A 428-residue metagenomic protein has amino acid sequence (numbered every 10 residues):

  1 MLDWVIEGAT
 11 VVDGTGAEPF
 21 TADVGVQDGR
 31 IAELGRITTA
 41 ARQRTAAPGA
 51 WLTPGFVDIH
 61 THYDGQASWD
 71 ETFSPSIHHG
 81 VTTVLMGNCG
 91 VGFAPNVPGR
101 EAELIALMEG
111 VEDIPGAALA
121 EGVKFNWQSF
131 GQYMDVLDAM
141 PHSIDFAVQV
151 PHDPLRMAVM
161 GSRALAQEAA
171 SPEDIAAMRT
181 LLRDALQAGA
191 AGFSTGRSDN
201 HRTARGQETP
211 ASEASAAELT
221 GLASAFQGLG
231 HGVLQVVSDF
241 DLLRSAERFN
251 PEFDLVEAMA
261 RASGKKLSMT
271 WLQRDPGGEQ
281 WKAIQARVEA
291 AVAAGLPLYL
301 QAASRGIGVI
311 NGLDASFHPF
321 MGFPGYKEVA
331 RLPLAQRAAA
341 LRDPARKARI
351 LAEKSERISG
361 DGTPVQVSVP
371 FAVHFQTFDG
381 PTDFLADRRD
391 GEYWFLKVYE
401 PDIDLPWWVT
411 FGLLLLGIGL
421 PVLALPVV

Functional and structural regions predicted by a protein language model:
L2-G55: Histidine-rich, glycine-flanked metal-binding segment
A9, G29, G49, H60 (+4 more regions): Divalent metal-coordination and catalytic microenvironments
R36, C89-V91, S198, D239: Short, ordered loop/turn segments at secondary-structure junctions
L52-P75: Di-metal (Zn2+ and/or Mg2+/Mn2+) metal-binding site signature of metallo-dependent hydrolases with the MBL/beta-CASP
T53-H60, M86-N88, V237, T270: Active-site neighborhood of phospho(di)ester-bond hydrolases with catalytic His/Asp-centered motifs
W69-G192, L229: Divalent-metal coordination cores built from histidine and acidic residues
Y133-L137, S143, Q149-V159, A166-P172 (+4 more regions): Active-site neighborhoods of metal-dependent hydrolases
G391-V428: Targeting-peptide/extracellular-domain and disordered-appendage signature
